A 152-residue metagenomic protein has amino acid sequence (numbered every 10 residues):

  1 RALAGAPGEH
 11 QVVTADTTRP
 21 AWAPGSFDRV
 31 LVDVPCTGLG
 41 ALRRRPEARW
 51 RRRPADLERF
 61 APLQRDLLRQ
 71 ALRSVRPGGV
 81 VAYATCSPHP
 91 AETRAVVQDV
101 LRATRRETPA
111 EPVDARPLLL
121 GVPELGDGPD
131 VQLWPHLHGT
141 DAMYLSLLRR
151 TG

Functional and structural regions predicted by a protein language model:
R1-G152: S-adenosylmethionine
